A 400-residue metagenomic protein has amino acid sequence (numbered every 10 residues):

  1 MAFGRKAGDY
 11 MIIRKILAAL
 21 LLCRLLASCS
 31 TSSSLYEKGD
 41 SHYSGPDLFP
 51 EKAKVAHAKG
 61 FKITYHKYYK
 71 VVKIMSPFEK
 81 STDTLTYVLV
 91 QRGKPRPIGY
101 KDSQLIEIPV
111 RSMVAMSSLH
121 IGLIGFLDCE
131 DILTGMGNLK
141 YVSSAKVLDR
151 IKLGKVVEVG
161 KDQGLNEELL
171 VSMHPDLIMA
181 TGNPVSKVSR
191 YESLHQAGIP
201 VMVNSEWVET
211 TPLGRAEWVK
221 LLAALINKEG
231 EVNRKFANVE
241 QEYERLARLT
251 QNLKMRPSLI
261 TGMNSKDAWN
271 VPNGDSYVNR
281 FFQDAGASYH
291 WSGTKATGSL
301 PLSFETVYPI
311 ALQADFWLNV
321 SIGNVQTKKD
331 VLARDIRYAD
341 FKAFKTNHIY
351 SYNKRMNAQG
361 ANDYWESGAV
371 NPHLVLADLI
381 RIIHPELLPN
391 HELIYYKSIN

Functional and structural regions predicted by a protein language model:
M1-L35, L379: Bacterial Sec-dependent N-terminal signal peptides
C29-I121, E231-I260, L332, I382 (+1 more regions): Bacterial Sec-exported substrate-binding components of ABC uptake systems
K73-I74, F78-V171, L177-N183: A short, structured surface patch at a secondary-structure boundary
I106, K155, E168, S172 (+4 more regions): Extracytoplasmic substrate-binding proteins
S112-A115, I132-M136, L177-T181, V201-N204 (+4 more regions): Structural recognition of the beta-strand scaffold that forms the well-ordered cores of secreted hydrolase catalytic
C129, A197-G198, A285-G286, K345: Short, structured coil segments at secondary-structure junctions
L246-D335: Flexible, glycine-rich surface segments
I322-R355: C-terminal hydrophobic structural anchor segments that stabilize assembly/packing rather than catalytic chemistry
